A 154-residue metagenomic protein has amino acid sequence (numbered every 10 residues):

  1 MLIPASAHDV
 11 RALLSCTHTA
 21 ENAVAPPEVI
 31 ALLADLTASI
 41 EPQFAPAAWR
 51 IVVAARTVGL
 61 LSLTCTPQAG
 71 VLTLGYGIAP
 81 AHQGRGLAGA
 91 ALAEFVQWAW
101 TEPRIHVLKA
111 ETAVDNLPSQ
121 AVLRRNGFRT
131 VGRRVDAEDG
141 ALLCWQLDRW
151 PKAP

Functional and structural regions predicted by a protein language model:
M1-T73, G77-A81, Q97-W98, E102 (+1 more regions): GNAT-family acyltransferases
Y76-I78, G84-W98, A121-R125: Conserved acetyl-CoA-binding loop-helix of GNAT-fold acetyltransferases
A90, V107-L108, V131: A local structural micro-motif
A93, A110-E111, R134: Short loop/turn and capping residues at structural boundaries
T101-E111: Conserved GNAT acetyl-CoA-binding A-motif
A110-Q120, E138: Conserved beta-strand-loop-alpha-helix junction that forms the acyl-donor binding cleft
